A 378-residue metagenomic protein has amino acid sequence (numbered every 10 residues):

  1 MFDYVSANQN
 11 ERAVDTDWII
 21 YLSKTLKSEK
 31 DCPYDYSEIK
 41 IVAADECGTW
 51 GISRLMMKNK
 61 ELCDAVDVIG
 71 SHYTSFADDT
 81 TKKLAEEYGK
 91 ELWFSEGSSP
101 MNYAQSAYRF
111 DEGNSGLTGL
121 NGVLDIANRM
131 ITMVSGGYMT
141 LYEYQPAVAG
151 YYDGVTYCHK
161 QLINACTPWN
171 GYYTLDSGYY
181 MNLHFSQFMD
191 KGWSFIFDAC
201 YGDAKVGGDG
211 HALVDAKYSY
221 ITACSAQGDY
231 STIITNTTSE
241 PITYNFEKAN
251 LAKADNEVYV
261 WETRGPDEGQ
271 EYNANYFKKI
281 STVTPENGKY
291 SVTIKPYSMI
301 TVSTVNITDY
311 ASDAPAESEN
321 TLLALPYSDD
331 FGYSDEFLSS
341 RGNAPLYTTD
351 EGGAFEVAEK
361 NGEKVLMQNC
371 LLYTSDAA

Functional and structural regions predicted by a protein language model:
F2-Y4, E11-P100: Active-site neighborhood of glycoside hydrolase catalytic domains
I69, N182, Y297: Conserved, mostly hydrophobic/aromatic
F94-M189, W193-G207: Aromatic/acidic polysaccharide-binding cleft in carbohydrate-active enzymes
G202-N256, Y297: Carbohydrate-binding surface patches
S281-A316: C-terminal beta-strand-rich structural cap/linker in extracellular carbohydrate-active enzymes
S312-D350: Extracellular carbohydrate-recognition regions
L338-L372: Extracellular glycan-recognition surfaces and repeat-rich motifs
Y373-A378: Conserved small/polar residues in nucleotide/adenosyl-binding loops
